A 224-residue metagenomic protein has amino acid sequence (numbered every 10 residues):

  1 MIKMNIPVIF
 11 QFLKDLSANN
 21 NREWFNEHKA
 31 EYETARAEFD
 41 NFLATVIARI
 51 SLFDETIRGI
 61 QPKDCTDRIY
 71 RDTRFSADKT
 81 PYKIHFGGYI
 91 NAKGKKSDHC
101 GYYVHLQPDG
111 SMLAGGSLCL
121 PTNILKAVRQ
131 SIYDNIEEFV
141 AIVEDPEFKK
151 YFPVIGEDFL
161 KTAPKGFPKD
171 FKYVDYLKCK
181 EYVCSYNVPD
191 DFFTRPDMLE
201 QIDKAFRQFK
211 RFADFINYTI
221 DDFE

Functional and structural regions predicted by a protein language model:
N5-T34, C184-M198: Short His/Asp/Glu-rich catalytic/ion-coordination signatures at enzyme active sites or charged loops
I6, A141-K149, Y218-D222: Well-ordered alpha/beta subsegment
V8, A18-F53, K204-F223: Contiguous, amphipathic alpha-helical segments that mediate oligomerization or scaffolding in large protein assemblies
L43, I47-G94: Extended, charge-rich alpha-helical segments
I69, K161-V174: Aromatic/basic-lined ligand-recognition segments that form π-stacking hydrophobic pockets flanked by Lys/Arg to engage
R74-Y133: Aromatic- and glycine-enriched beta-alpha-beta binding-site module
P108-F167: Compact, glycine/acidic-enriched structural inserts
F171-E224: Charge-rich, low-complexity terminal tails
